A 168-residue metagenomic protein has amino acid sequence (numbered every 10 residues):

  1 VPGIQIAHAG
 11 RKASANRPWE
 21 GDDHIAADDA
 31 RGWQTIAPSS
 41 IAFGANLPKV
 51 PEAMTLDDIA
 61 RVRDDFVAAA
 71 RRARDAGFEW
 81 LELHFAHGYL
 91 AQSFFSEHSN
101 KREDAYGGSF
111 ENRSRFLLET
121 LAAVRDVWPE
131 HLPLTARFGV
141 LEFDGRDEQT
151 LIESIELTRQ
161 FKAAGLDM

Functional and structural regions predicted by a protein language model:
V1-P2, F95-T135: Alpha-helix-loop-beta-strand connector modules within alpha/beta enzyme cores
V1-Q5, W80-E82, H131-R137, D167-M168: Structural preference for beta-strand elements that scaffold enzyme active sites
I6-D23, E82-G108, E142, L166: Glycine-rich, proline-tolerant flexible connector loops at the mouths of alpha/beta enzymes
A7-R72: Non-globular sequence segments
S14-D29, T135-F161: Short, electropositive alpha-helical surface patch
D23-A42, V50, K101-L118, L157-Q160: Acidic, His- and aromatic-enriched active-site or binding-groove loops in soluble protein domains that engage sugars
I59, R63-V67, R71-R74, Y106-E119 (+1 more regions): Active-site glycine- and acidic-residue-rich loops that bind and position anionic ligands or nucleotide-like cofactors
